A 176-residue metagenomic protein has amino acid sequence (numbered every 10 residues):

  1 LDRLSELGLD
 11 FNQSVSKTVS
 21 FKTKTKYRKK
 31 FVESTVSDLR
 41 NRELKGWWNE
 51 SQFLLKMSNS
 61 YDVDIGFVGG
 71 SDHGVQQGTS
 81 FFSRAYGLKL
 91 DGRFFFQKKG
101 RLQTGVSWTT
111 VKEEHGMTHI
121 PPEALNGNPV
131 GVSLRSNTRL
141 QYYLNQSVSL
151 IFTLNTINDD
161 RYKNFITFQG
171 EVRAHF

Functional and structural regions predicted by a protein language model:
L1-F176: Exposed, low-structure sequence patches enriched in small/polar residues
